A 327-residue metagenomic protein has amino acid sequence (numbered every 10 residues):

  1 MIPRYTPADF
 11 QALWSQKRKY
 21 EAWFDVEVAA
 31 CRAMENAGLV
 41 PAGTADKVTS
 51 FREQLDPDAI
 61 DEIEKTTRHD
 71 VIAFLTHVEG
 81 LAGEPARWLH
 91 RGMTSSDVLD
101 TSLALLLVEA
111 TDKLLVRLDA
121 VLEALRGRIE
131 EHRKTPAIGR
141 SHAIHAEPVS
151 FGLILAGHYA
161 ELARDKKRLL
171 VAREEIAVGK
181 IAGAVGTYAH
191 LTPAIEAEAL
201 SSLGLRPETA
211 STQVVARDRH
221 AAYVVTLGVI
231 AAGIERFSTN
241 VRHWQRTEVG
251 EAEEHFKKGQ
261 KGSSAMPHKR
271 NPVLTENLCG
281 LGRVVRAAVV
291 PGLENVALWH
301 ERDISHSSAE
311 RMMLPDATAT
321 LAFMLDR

Functional and structural regions predicted by a protein language model:
M1-Y188, P193-E198, P207, Q260-S263 (+1 more regions): A helix-coil-helix interface module used to build multimeric assemblies and to scaffold catalytic/cofactor sites
Q16, L114, F151, R219 (+3 more regions): Alpha-helix N-cap/helix-initiation motif
A30-C31, L107, T111, L227 (+4 more regions): Buried hydrophobic packing segments
D100, L107, T111, L155 (+5 more regions): Amphipathic alpha-helical coiled-coil segments and their boundaries
E131-K134, R168-V171, E175, L205-T209 (+5 more regions): Conserved helix-loop functional segments at active or binding sites
E196-V289: Acidic, glycine-rich loop-and-beta core segments that form the ion-binding/anion-interacting portion of active sites
V284-R327: Long, amphipathic alpha-helical stalk/connector segments used for oligomerization, subunit docking, or mechanical
